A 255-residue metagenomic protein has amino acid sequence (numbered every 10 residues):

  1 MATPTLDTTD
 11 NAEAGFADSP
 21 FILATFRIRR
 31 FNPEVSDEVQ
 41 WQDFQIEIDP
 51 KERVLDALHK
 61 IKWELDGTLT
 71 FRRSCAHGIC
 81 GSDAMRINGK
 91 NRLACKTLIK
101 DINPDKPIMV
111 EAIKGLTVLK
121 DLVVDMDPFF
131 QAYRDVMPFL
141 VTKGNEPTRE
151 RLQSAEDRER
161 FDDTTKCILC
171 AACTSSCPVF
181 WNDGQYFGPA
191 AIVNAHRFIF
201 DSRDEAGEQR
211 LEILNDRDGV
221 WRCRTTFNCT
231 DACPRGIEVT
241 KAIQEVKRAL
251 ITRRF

Functional and structural regions predicted by a protein language model:
M1-D18: Secretory/periplasmic and organellar redox-cofactor proteins
F21-D43: Eukaryote-biased recognition of intrinsically disordered, low-complexity regulatory segments
R29, R86-G89: Short strand-turn-strand beta-turns centered on an Asx-Gly dipeptide
W41-R53: Short, contiguous acidic and Ser/Thr-rich linear segments
E52-G67, K106-F255: Ferredoxin-type iron-sulfur electron-transfer modules in oxidoreductases and energy-metabolism complexes
C75-A84: Short, structured protein-protein interaction patches enriched in aromatics and acidic/basic residues, typified by
L98-I99: A generic structural motif
